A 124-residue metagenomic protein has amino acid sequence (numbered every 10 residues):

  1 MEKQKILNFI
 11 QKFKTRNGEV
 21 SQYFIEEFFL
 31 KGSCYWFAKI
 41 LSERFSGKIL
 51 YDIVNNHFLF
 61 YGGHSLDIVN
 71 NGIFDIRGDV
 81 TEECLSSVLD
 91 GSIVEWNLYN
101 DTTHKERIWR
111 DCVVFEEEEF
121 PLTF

Functional and structural regions predicted by a protein language model:
M1-F124: A structural boundary/capping signal
